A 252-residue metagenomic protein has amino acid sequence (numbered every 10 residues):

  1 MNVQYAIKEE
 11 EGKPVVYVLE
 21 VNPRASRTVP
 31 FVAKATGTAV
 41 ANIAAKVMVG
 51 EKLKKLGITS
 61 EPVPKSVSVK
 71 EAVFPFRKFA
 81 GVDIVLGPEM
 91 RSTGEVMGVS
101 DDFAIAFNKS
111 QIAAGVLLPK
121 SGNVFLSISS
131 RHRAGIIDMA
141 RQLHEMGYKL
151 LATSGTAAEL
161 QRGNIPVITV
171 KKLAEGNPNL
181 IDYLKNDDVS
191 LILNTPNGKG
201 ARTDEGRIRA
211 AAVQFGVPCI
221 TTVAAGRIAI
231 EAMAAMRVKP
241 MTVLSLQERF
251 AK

Functional and structural regions predicted by a protein language model:
M1-K120: ATP-dependent carboxylate activation and anion-phosphoryl transfer catalytic cores that bind Mg-ATP to form
Y5-E9, E20-P23, E71-V73, S100-D101 (+5 more regions): Active-site proximal loops enriched in glycine and acidic residues that flank catalytic Cys/His/Asp and coordinate
V16-Y17, K54, S66-S68, P88 (+6 more regions): Structural motif
A35, A39, I43, R91 (+10 more regions): Conserved active-site and cofactor/substrate-binding residues in soluble primary-metabolism enzymes
A35, Q111-A114, D138-E145, P166 (+2 more regions): Short, solvent-exposed amphipathic alpha-helical segments in soluble enzyme and RNA/protein-processing domains
F107, Q111, P166, D188 (+1 more regions): SAM-dependent methyltransferases
P119-G198: Conserved structured catalytic cores and adjacent interaction surfaces of nucleotide-binding/hydrolyzing enzymes
K171-K172, L180-K252: Peripheral docking tails and interdomain loops at the edges of cofactor- or intermediate-handling domains
